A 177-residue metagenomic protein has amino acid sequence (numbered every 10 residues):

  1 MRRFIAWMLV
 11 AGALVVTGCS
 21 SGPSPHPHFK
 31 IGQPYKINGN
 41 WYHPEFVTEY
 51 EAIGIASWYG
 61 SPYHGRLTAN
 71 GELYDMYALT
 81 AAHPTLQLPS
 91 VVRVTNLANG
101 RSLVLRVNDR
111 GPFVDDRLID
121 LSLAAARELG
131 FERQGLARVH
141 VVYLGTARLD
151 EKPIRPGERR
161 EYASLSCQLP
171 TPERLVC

Functional and structural regions predicted by a protein language model:
M1-C19: Sec-dependent bacterial lipoprotein signal peptides
C19-C177: Secreted/periplasmic proteins
